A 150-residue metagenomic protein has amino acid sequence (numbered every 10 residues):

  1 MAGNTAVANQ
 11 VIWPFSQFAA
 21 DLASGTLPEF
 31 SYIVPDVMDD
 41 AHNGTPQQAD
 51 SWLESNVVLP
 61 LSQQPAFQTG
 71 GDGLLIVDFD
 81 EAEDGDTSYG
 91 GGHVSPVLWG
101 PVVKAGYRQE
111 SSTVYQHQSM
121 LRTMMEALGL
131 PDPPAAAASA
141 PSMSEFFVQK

Functional and structural regions predicted by a protein language model:
M1-K150: N-terminal pro-sequences and low-complexity stem/linker regions of secreted or lumenal proteins
